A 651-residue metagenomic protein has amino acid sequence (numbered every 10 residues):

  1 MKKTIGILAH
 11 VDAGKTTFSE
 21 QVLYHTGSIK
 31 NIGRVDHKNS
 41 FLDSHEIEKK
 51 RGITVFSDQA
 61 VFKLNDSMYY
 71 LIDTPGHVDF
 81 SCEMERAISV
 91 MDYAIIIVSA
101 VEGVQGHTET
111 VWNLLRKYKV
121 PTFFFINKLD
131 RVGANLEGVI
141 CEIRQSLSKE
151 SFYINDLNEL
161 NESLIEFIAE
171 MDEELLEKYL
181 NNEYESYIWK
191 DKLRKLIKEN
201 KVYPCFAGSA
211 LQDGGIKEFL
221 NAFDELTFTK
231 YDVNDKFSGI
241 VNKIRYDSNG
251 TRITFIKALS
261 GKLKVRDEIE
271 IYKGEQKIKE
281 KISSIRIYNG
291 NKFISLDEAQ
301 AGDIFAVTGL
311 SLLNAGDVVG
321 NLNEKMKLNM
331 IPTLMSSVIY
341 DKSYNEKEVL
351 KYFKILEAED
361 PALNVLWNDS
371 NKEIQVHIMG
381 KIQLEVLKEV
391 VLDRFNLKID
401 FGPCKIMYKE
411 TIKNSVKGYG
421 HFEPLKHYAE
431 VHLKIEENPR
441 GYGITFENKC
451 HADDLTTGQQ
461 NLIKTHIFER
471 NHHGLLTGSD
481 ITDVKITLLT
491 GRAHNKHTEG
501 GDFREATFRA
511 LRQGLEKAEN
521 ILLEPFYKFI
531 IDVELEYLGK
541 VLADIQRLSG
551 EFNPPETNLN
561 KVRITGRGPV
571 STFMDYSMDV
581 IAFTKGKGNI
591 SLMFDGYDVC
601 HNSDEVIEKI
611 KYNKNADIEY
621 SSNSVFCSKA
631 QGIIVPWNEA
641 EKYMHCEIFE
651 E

Functional and structural regions predicted by a protein language model:
M1-E651: Structural and coupling elements of P-loop NTPases
